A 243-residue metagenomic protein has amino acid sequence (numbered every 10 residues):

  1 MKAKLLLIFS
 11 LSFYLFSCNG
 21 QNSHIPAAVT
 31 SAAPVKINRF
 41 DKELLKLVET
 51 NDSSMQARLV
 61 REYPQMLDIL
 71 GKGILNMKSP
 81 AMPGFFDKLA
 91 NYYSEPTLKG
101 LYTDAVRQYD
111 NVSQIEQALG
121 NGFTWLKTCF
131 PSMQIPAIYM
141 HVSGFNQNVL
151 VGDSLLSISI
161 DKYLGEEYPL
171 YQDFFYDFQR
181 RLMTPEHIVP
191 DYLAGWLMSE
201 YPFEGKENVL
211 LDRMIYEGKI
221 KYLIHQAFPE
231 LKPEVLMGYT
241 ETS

Functional and structural regions predicted by a protein language model:
M1-L5: Positively charged n-region of N-terminal signal peptides that target proteins for export
Y14-S17: C-terminal motif of bacterial Sec signal peptides marking the signal peptidase cleavage site
N19-N91: N-terminal mature-domain "stem" immediately C-terminal to a signal peptide or N-terminal signal-anchor/transmembrane
K88-S243: Acidic/His-rich structured neighborhood in mature extracellular/periplasmic domains
